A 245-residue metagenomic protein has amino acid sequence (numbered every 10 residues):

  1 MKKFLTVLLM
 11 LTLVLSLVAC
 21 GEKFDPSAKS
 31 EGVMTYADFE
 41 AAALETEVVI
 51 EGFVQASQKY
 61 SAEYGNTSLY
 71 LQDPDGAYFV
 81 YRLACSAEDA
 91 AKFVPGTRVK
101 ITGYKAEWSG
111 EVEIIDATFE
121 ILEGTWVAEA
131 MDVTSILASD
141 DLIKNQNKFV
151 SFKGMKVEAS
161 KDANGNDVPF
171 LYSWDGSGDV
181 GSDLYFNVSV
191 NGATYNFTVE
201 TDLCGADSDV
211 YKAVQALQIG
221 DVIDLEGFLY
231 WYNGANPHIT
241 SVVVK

Functional and structural regions predicted by a protein language model:
M1-L9: Positively charged n-region of N-terminal signal peptides that target proteins for export
S16-A19: C-terminal motif of bacterial Sec signal peptides marking the signal peptidase cleavage site
G21-K245: OB-fold single-stranded nucleic acid-binding module
